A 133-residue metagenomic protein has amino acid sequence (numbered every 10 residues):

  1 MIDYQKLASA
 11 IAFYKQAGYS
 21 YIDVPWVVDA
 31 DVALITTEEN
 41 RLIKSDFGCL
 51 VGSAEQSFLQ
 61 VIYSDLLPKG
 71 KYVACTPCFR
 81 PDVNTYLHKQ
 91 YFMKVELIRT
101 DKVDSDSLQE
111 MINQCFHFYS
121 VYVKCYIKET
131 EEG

Functional and structural regions predicted by a protein language model:
M1-G133: TRNA-recognition modules of translation machinery and tRNA-sensing kinases, especially anticodon-binding
